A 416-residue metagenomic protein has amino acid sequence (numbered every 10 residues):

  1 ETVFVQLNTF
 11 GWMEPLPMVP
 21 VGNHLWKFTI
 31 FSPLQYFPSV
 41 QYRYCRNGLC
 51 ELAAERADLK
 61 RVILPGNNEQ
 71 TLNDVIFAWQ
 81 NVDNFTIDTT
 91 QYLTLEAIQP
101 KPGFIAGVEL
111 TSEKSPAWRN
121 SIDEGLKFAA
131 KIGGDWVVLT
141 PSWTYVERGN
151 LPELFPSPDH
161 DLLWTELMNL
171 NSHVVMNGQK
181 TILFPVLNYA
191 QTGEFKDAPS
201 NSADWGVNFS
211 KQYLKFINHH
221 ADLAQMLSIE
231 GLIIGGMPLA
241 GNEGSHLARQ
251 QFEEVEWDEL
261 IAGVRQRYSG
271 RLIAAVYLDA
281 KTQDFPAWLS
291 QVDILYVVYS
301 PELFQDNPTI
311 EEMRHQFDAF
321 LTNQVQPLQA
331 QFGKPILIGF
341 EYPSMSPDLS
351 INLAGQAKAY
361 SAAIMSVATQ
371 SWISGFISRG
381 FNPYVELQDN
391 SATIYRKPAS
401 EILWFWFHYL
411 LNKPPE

Functional and structural regions predicted by a protein language model:
E1-F37, N47-N67: Aromatic-rich carbohydrate-binding modules that target alpha-glucans
T86-A129: Boundary/entry segment of secreted carbohydrate-active catalytic domains
Q91-P100, I132-P152, W164-K211, F216-H246 (+2 more regions): Substrate-binding cleft and catalytic face of glycoside hydrolase catalytic domains, especially the flexible beta-alpha
Y92-K101, P156, D348-Y360, S366 (+1 more regions): Aromatic-rich peripheral "rim/lid" segments of glycoside hydrolase catalytic domains that contact and position glycan
E124-K127, K131, L139-T192, G244-A274 (+2 more regions): Aromatic-lined substrate-binding rim segments of carbohydrate-active enzymes
K180-L187, Q191, I233-M237, G241 (+3 more regions): Aromatic-lined carbohydrate-recognition surfaces of secreted/lumenal glycan-active proteins
H219-D222, L227-P238, V276-F317, F340-P343: Aromatic- and acid-rich polysaccharide-binding/catalytic face of secreted or lumenal carbohydrate-active enzymes
A240-G244, Y299-I310, L328-Y360, S378-A392: Active-site clefts of carbohydrate-active enzymes
